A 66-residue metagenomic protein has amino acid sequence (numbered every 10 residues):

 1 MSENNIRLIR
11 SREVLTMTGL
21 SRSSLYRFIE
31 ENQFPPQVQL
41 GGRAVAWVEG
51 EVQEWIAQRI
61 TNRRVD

Functional and structural regions predicted by a protein language model:
S2-E31, G50-T61: Polyanion-binding surface elements
Q37-Q39: Beta-hairpin "wing" of winged helix-turn-helix
A44-V48: Minor-groove-contacting beta-hairpin "wing" of winged helix-turn-helix DNA-binding domains
R63-D66: Short, charged recognition helix plus adjacent turn of helix-turn-helix-like nucleic-acid-binding domains
